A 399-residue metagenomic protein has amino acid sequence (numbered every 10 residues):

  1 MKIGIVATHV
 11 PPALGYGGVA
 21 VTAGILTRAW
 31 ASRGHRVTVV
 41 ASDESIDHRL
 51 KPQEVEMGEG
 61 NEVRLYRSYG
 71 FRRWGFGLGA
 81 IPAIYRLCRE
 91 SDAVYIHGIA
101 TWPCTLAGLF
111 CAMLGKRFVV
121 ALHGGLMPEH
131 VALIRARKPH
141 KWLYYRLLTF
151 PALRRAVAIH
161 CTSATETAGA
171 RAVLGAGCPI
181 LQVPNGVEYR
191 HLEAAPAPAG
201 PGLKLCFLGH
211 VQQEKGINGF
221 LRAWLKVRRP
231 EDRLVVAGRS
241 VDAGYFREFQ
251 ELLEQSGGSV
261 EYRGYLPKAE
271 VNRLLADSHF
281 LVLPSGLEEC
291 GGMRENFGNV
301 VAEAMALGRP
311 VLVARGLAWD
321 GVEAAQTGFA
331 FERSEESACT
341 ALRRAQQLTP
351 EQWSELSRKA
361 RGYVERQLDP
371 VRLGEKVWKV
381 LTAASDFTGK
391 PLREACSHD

Functional and structural regions predicted by a protein language model:
S45-I46, V187, L208, R233-E248 (+1 more regions): Glycosyltransferase donor-sugar binding loop
Y85, L109, M113, L126 (+1 more regions): Membrane-proximal helix-turn-helix segments that form the acceptor-binding/catalytic region of lipid-linked
V157, A276-N296, R309: Acidic donor-binding loop of glycosyltransferase active sites
H160, P198-K215, L221-K226, V235-A237 (+1 more regions): Conserved donor-binding/catalytic core segment of Leloir-type glycosyltransferases
T165, G186: Carbohydrate-associated surface elements
F246-N272: Nucleotide-activated donor-binding/catalytic signature segment of Leloir-type glycosyltransferases, i.e., the conserved
V301-A306, P310-A314: Short hydrophobic beta-strand element within catalytic cores of glycosyltransferases and related nucleotide-activated
A324-E336, R344-P350: Conserved acidic donor-binding segment of nucleotide-sugar-dependent glycosyltransferases
